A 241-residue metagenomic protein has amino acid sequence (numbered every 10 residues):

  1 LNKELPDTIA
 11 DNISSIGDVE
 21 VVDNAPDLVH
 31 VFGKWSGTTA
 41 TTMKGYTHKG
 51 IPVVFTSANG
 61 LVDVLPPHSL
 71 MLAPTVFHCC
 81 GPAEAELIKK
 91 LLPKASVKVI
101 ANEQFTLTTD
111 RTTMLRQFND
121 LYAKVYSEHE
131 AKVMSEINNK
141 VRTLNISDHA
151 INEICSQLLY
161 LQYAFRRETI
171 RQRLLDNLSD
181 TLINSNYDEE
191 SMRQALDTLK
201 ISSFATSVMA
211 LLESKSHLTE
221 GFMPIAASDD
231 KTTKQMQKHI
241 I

Functional and structural regions predicted by a protein language model:
L1-V21, I51: N-terminal subdomain of nucleotide-sugar transferases
E20-T38, P52-A58, E168: Short N-terminal targeting/anchoring amphipathic segment
F32, T38, C79-G81, N102: Replace "coordinates the UDP/GDP/TDP-sugar" with "coordinates nucleotide-activated sugar donors
S36-T38, V62-D63, E86: Short glycine-rich, flexible loops that bind phosphorylated cofactors or substrates
L61-T75: A conserved, positively charged/aromatic
L72-S96, T106: A short, active-site helix/loop in glycosyltransferases that binds the activated sugar's phosphate group
A101-Y122: A charged, aromatic-enriched C-terminal amphipathic alpha-helix characteristic of glycosyltransferases across folds
Q117-I241: Conserved NTP-donor binding/palm subdomain of two-metal-ion nucleotidyltransferases/polymerases, i.e., the charged
